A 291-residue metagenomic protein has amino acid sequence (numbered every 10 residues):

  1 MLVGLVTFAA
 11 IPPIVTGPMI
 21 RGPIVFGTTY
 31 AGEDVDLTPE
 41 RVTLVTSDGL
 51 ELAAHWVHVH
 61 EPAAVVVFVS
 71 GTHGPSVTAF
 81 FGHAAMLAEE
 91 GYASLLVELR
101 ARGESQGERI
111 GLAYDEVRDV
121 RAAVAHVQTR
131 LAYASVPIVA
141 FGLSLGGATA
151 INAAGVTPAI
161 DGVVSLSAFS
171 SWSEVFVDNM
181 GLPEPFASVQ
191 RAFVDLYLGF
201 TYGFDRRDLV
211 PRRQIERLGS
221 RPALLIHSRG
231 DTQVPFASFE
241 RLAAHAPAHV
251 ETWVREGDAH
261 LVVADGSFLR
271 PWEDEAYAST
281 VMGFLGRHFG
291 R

Functional and structural regions predicted by a protein language model:
L2-V45, H55: An N-terminal hydrophobic leader/cap segment in hydrolases
T72-M86, L99: The serine-hydrolase catalytic nucleophile loop
M86-Q106: Conserved alpha/beta-hydrolase
G111-L131: Alpha/beta-hydrolase active-site loop
N152-F204: Hydrolase active-site cap/lid region
L218-G219, L225-H227, D231: Short beta-strand/loop motif that positions the catalytic acidic residue of the alpha/beta-hydrolase fold
T232-S238: Conserved alpha/beta-hydrolase "acid-adjacent" motif
E240, A244-R291: C-terminal catalytic histidine-bearing segment of alpha/beta-hydrolase fold enzymes
